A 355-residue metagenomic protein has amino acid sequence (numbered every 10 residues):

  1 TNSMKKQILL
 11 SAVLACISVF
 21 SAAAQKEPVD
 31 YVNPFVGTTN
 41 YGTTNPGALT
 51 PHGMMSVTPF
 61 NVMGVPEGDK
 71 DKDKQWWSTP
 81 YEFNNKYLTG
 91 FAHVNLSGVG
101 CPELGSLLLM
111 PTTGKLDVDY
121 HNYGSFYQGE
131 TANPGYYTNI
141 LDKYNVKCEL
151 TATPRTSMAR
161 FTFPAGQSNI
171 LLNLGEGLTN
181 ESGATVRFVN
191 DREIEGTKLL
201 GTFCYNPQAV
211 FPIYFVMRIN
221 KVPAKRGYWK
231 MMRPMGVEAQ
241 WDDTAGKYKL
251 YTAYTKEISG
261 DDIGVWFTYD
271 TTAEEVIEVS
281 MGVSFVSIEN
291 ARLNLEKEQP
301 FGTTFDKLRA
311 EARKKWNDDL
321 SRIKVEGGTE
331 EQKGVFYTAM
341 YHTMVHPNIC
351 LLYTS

Functional and structural regions predicted by a protein language model:
T1-Q25: Bacterial Sec-dependent N-terminal signal peptides
Q25-S355: Accessory carbohydrate-recognition regions in carbohydrate-active enzymes
